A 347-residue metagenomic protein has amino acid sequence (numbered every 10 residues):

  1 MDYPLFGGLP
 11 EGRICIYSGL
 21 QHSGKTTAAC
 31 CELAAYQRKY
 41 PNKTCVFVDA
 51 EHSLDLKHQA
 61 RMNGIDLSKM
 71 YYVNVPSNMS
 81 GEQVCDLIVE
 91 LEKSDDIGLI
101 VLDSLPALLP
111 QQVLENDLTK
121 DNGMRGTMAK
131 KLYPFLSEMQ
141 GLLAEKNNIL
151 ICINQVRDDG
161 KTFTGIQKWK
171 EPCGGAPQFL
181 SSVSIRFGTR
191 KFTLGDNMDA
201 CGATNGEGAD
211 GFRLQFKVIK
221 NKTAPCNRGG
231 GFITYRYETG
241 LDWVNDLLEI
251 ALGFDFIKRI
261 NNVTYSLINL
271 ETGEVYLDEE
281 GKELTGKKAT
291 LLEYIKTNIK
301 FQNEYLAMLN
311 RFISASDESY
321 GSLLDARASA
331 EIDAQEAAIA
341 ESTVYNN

Functional and structural regions predicted by a protein language model:
M1-K69, K93: The Walker A/P-loop phosphate-binding site
G12, G24-C31, L54, M79-D86 (+8 more regions): Charged, alpha-helix-enriched surfaces in structured cytosolic catalytic cores of large nucleotide-utilizing machines
L54, L108-L109, D159-G160: Catalytic P-loop NTPase motifs of RecA-like helicase/translocase cores
M62-M70, N116-R125, I166-G174: A short alpha->loop->secondary-structure connector
I65-E82: A glycine-rich helix N-cap at a beta->alpha junction
S77-N148: Phosphate-binding/switch loop-helix module in NTP-utilizing enzymes
L91, R125-F254: Phosphate-binding/switch region of NTP-binding enzymes
F192-N347: C-terminal regions of RecA-like/P-loop NTPase motor modules
